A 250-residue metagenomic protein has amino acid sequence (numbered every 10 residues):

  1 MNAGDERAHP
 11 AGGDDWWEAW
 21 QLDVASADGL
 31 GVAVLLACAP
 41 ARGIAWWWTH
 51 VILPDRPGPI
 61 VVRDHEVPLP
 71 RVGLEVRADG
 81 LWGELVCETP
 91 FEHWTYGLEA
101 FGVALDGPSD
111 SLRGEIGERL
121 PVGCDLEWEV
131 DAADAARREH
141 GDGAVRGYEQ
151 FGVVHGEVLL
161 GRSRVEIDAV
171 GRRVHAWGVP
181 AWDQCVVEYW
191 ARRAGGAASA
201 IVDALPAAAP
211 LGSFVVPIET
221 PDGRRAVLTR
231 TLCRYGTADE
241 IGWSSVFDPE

Functional and structural regions predicted by a protein language model:
M1-E250: Structured soluble/peripheral alpha/beta segments that form catalytic or ligand/cofactor-binding pockets
